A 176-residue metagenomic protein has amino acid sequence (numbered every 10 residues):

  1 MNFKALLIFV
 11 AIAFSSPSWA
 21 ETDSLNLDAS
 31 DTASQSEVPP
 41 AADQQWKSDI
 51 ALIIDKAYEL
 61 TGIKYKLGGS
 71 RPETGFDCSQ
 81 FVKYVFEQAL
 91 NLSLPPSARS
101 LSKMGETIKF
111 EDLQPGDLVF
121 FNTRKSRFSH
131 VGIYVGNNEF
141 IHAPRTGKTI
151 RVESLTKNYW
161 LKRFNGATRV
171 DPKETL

Functional and structural regions predicted by a protein language model:
N2-F3, W19-D31, E37-Q45, I108 (+2 more regions): Aromatic- and glycine-rich peptidoglycan recognition patches
L6-A13: Sec-dependent N-terminal signal peptides
S15-P17: N-terminal signal peptide c-region/cleavage motif recognized by signal peptidases
A29-E59, I63-K66: N-terminal targeting signals for Sec/Tat export/insertion, comprising classic cleavable signal peptides
P40-Q44, I63-P115: Catalytic cysteine-centered active-site loop
G116-L118, N138: Structural motif
